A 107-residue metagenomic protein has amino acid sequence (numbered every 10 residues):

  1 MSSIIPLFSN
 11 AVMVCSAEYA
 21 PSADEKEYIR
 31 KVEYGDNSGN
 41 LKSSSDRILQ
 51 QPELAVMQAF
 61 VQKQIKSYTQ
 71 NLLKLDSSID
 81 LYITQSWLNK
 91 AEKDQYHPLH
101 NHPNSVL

Functional and structural regions predicted by a protein language model:
M1-L75, Y96: Non-heme Fe(II)/2-oxoglutarate
L7, S78-D80, H100-S105: A generic structural micro-feature
S16, W87-N89: Residues in well-ordered beta-strands of folded domains
K74-S86: A short coil-to-beta-strand element that immediately follows conserved catalytic motifs
N89-L107: Catalytic core of non-heme Fe(II) oxygenases with the double-stranded beta-helix
